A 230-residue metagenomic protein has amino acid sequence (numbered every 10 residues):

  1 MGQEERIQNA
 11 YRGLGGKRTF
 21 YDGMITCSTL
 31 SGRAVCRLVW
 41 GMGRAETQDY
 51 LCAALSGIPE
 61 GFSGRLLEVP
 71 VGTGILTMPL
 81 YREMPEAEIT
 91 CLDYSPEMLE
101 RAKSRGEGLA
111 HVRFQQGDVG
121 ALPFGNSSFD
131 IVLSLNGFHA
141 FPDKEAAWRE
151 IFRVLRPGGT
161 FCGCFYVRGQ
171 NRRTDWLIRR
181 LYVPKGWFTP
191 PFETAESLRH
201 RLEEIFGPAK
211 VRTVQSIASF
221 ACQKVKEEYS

Functional and structural regions predicted by a protein language model:
G2-E60, I75-P79, Y182: Conserved class I S-adenosyl-L-methionine
G15, F20, R44, C162-V214 (+1 more regions): C-terminal alpha-helical "lid/dimerization" subdomain adjacent to the S-adenosyl-L-methionine
R65-A121: Class I SAM-dependent methyltransferase SAM/SAH-binding core
E97, P142-A146: Short N-terminal helix/helix-N-cap motif within the alpha/beta-hydrolase-1
G120-I131: A short acidic, Gly/Pro-enriched loop at the edge of an enzyme's catalytic core that lines a small-molecule cofactor
I131-D143: A short SAM/SAH-binding and catalytic strip from SAM-dependent methyltransferases
E145-P157: A short glycine-rich, Lys/Arg-flanked "PGG" loop and its adjoining helix->strand segment in the class I
A221-S230: C-terminal lobe and adjacent flexible extensions of AdoMet/dcAdoMet transferase-like proteins
